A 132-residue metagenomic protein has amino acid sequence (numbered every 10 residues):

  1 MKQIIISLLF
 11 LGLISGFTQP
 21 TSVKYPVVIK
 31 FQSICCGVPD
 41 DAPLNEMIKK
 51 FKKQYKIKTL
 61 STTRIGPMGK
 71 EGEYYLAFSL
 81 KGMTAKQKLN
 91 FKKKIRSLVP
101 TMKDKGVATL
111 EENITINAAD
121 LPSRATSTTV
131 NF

Functional and structural regions predicted by a protein language model:
M1-V23: Bacterial Sec-dependent N-terminal signal peptides
V23-C36, E71-S79: Acidic/histidine-rich, surface-exposed loop or edge segments in extracytoplasmic proteins
Q32-P43, G82-A85: Short, surface-exposed ligand-recognition loops at beta-strand->loop->(often short) alpha-helix junctions that present
D41-T59: Short, flexible N-terminal segments of the mature chain
P43-K49, K88-V99: Short amphipathic alpha-helices in soluble, non-transmembrane regions that often serve as interface/regulatory elements
Q54-K94: Short, intrinsically disordered low-complexity segments
K93-F132: C-terminal partner/receptor-binding element of secreted or periplasmic proteins
